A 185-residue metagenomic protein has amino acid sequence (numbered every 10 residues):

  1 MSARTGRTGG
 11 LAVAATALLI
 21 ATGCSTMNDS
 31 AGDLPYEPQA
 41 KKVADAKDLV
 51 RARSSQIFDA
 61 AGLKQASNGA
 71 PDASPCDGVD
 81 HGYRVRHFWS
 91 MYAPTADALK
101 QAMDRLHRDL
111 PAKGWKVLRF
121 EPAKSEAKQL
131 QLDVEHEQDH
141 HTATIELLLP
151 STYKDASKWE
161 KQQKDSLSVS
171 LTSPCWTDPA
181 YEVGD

Functional and structural regions predicted by a protein language model:
S2-A12, S25-D59, L118-D185: An acidic-aromatic pocket/loop used at catalytic or ligand-binding sites
L19-G23: C-terminal motif of bacterial Sec signal peptides marking the signal peptidase cleavage site
D29-P38, D80-Y92: Acidic/histidine-rich, surface-exposed loop or edge segments in extracytoplasmic proteins
K41-F88: Compositionally biased P/S/T/G-rich terminal and signal peptide-adjacent segments that lie outside catalytic cores
V85-H136: Long, charged/polar, surface-exposed segments that mediate recognition or autoinhibition
